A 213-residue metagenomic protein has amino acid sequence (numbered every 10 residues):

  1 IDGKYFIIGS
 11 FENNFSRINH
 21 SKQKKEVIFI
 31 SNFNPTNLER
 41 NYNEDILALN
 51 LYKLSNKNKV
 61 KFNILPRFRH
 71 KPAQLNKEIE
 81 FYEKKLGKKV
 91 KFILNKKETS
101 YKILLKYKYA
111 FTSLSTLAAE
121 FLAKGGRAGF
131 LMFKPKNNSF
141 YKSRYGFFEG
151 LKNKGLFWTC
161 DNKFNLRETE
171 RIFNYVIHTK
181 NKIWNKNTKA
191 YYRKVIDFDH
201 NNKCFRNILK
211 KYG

Functional and structural regions predicted by a protein language model:
I1-D2, I7, E83, T116-V195: Catalytic binding pocket for nucleotide-activated donors in carbohydrate/polymer assembly enzymes
D2, K24, K106-Y107, G125: Short, well-ordered alpha-helix to beta-strand connector turns
G3, V60-F62, V90, G126: A structural micro-motif
Y5-F81: Conserved catalytic-core segment of nucleotide-activated headgroup transferases in glycan assembly
F6, I28, N63, I93 (+3 more regions): Hydrophobic/aromatic beta-strand patches that form the interior of the parallel beta-sheet core in alpha/beta enzyme
S16, E98-T99, E168: Short acidic active-site motifs
R69-A119, K124: Donor nucleotide-activated moiety binding/catalytic core segment of transferases that use nucleotide-activated donors
I172-I177, V195-G213: C-terminal alpha-helical cap of glycosyltransferases
